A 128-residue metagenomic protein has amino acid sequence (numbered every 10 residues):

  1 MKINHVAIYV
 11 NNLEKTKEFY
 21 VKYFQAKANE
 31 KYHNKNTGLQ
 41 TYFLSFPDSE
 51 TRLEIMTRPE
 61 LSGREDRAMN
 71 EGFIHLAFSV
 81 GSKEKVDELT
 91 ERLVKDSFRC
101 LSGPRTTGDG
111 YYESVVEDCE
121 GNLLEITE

Functional and structural regions predicted by a protein language model:
M1-K2, E128: Absolute protein N-terminus
I3-N11, Y42, R64-R92, Y112-E117: Vicinal oxygen chelate
Y9-T51, T57: Core segments of cupin and vicinal oxygen chelate
K17-E18, L53, D87, L124: Alpha-helical elements of the RecA-like P-loop NTPase motor core of helicases
N36, P47, A68-N70, T106: A generic structural micro-feature
D48-R52, L61, K83-V86: Short, charged/polar surface micro-motifs in flexible loops or helix N-caps
M56-S62, E128: Acetyl-CoA-dependent GNAT
T90-E128: Vicinal oxygen chelate
